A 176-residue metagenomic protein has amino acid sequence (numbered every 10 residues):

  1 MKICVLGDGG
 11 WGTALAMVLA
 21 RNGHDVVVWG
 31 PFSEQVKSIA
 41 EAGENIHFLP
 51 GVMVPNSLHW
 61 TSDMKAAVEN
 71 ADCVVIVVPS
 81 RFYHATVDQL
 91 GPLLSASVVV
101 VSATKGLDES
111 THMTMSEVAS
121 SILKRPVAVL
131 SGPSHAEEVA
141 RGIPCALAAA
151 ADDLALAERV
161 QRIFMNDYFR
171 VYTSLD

Functional and structural regions predicted by a protein language model:
M1-P50, H59-S62, Q89: NAD(P)+-binding Rossmann beta1-loop-alpha1 motif at the extreme N-terminus of oxidoreductases
D8, P31, A103-K105, D152: Cofactor-binding loop segments of dinucleotide-utilizing enzymes, especially the Rossmann-like FAD- and NAD(P)+-binding
H24, K124, F169: Short phosphate-binding/catalytic loops that engage adenosine nucleotides
G43-F48, E117-S120, C145-A149: Short, hinge-like loop/turn segments at secondary-structure boundaries
V54, W60-E69, C73-P144, V160-Q161: Rossmann-like NAD(P)(H) cofactor-binding subdomain of soluble oxidoreductases
P133-R141, D167-D176: Conserved Rossmann-fold dehydrogenase catalytic segment
C145-T173: Conserved anion/nucleotide-ligand pocket segment
